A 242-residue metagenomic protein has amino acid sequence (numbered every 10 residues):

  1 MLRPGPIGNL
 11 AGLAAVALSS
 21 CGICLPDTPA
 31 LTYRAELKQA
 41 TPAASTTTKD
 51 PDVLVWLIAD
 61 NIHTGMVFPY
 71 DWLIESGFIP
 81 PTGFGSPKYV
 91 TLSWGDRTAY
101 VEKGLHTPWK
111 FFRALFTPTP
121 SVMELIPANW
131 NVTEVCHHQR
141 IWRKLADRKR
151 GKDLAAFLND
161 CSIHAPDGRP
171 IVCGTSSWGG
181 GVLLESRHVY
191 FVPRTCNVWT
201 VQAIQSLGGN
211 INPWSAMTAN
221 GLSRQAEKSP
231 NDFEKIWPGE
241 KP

Functional and structural regions predicted by a protein language model:
M1-A11: Bacterial N-terminal signal peptides that target proteins for export
P6, C21, H63, C196: Functionally engaged cysteine thiol sites
N9-T46: N-terminal membrane-anchoring alpha-helices
A14-A17, D60, S76, T98 (+4 more regions): Short, isolated positions within intrinsically disordered regulatory regions of eukaryotic proteins
G22-P29, D160-P242: Activation targets extended, charge/polar-rich intrinsically disordered C-terminal tails
A40-N61, P69-E185: Non-catalytic ligand/cofactor/substrate-binding and regulatory segments of enzyme domains
